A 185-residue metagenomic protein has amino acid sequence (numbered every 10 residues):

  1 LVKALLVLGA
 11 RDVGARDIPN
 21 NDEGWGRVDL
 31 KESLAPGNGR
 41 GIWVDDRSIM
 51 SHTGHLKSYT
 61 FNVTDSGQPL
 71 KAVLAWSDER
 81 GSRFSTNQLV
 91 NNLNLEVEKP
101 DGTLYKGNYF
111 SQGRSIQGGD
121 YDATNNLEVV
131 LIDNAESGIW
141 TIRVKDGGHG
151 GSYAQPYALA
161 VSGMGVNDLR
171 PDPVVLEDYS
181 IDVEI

Functional and structural regions predicted by a protein language model:
L1-D17: Hydrolase catalytic cores
K3, K57-Y59, T86-L89, E96-D101 (+1 more regions): C-terminal edge strands of extracellular/lumenal beta-sandwich accessory domains
R11-G14, S77-E79, D101-T103, G147-H149: Acidic glycine-/aspartate-rich tracts in secreted/extracellular proteins
N21-N91, Q155-D172, D178: Secreted peptidase-domain scaffold signal
H52, V63-D65, A123-N125, D133-S137 (+1 more regions): Surface-exposed coil/turn segments at beta-strand junctions on protein surfaces, enriched
Q88-N125: Surface-exposed beta-strand/loop patches in noncatalytic accessory domains and peripheral targeting/linker segments
D178-E184: Short, solvent-exposed loop/linker segments at the N-terminal edge of repeated beta-sheet extracellular domains
